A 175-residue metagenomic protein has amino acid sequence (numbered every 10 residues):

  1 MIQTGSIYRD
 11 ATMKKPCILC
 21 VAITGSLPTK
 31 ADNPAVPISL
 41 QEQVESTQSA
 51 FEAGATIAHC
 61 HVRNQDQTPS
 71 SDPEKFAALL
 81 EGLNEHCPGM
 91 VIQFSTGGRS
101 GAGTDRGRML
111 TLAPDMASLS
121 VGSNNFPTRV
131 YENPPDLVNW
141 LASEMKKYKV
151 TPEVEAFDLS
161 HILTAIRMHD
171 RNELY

Functional and structural regions predicted by a protein language model:
R9-A35, S118-N125: N-terminal small/glycine-rich loop or linker at the start of catalytic domains across soluble metabolic enzymes
K14, F51-E52, N84-C87, R106-D115 (+2 more regions): Acidic (Asp/Glu)-rich catalytic clusters
P16-C20, I57-H59, G89-Q93, D115-S118 (+1 more regions): Structural preference for beta-strand elements that scaffold enzyme active sites
V21, P69-F94, W140-K147: Alpha-helix-loop-beta-strand connector modules within alpha/beta enzyme cores
A22-S26, R63-Q65, S95-R99, V121-N124 (+1 more regions): Active-site beta-loop-alpha junctions enriched in small/polar residues
A31, T56-A78, F126: Glycine-rich, proline-tolerant flexible connector loops at the mouths of alpha/beta enzymes
Q43, A50, H61, A117 (+1 more regions): Conserved, mostly hydrophobic/aromatic
M116-Y175: Catalytic alpha/beta core domains of metabolic enzymes, predominantly
